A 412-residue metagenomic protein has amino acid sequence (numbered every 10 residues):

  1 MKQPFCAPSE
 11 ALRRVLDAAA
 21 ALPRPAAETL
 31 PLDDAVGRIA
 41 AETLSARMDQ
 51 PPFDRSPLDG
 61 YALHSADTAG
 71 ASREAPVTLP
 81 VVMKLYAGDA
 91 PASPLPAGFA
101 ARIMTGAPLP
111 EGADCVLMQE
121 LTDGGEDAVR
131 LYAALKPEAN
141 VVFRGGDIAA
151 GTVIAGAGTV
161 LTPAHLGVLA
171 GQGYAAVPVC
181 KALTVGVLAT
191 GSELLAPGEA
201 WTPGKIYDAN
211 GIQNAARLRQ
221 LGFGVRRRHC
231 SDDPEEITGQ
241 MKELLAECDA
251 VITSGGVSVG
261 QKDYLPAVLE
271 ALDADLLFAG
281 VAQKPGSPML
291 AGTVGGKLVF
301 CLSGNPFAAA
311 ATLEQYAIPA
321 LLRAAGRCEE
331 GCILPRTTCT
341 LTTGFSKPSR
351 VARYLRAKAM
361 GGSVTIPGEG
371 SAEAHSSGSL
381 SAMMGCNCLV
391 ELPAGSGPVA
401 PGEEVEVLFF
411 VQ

Functional and structural regions predicted by a protein language model:
M1-R73, R327-Y354: Short, low-complexity N-terminal leaders and the immediately following helix N-cap/first helix
M1-S9, A175-L302, P306-T312: Helix-rich terminal scaffold detector
K2-Q3, A62-S231, E373-A374, L389 (+1 more regions): Short, glycine/charged-enriched hinge/interface segments at domain edges or termini
P4, P8-L12, E28, L32 (+16 more regions): Generic structural signal for well-ordered, non-membrane alpha-helical segments in soluble metabolic enzymes
S9, E28-D33, E42, G88 (+2 more regions): Flexible glycine/proline-rich
V15-L22, Q172-A175, L194, R217 (+9 more regions): Change "in soluble alpha/beta enzymes" to "in soluble alpha/beta proteins
A27-L32, F53-L79, G112-D127, R327 (+2 more regions): Short beta-strand/loop turn elements enriched in aromatics
